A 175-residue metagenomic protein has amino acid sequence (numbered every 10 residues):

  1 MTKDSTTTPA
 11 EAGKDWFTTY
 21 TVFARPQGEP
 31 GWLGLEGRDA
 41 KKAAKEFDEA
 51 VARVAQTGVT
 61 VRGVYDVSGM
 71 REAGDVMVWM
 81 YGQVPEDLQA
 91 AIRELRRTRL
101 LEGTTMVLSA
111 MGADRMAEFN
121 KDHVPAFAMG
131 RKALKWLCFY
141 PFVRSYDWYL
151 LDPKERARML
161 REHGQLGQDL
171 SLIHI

Functional and structural regions predicted by a protein language model:
M1-Q56, Q83-D87, V107-S171: Short S/T/G/P-rich N-terminal loop/turn motif that feeds into the first structured element of a domain
F47-L88, I92: Long, hydrophobic/aromatic-enriched structural stretches that serve as scaffold segments
L95-G103: A common structural junction motif
I173-I175: Conserved small/polar residues in nucleotide/adenosyl-binding loops
